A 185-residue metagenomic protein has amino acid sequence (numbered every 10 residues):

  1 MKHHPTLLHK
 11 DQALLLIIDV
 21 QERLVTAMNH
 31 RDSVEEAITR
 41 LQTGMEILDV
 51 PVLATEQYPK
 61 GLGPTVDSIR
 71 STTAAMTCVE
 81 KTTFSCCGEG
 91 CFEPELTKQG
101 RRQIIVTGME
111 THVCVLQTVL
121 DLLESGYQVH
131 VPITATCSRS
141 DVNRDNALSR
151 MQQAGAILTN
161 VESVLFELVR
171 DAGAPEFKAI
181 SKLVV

Functional and structural regions predicted by a protein language model:
K2-L14, I47-L48, K60-V185: Active-site-adjacent betaalpha module
K10-D11, N29-L53: A short alpha/beta connector and helix-capping loop motif
L14-V20: N-terminal nucleotide-binding beta1-loop-alpha1 segment
Q21, Y58-P59: Catalytic metal-binding/acid-base residues of hydrolase active sites
E22-T26: Short acidic, Gly/Ser-rich segments with clustered Asp/Glu that frequently serve as metal-coordination loops in enzyme
A27-R31, V142-N143: Short, solvent-exposed loop/turn segments at secondary-structure boundaries
N29-R31, E56, K81-F84: Short, flexible loop segments at the rims of nucleotide/cofactor-binding pockets, characterized by
L53-A54, I105: Short glycine-rich phosphate-binding loop at a beta-alpha junction
